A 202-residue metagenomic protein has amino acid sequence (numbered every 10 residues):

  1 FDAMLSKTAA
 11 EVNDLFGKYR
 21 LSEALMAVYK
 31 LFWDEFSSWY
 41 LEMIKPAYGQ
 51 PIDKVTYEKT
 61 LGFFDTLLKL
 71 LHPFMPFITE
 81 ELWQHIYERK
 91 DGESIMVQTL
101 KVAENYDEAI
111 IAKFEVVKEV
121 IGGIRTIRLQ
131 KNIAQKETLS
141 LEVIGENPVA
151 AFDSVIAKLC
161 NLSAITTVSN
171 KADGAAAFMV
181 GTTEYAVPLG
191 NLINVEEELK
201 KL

Functional and structural regions predicted by a protein language model:
F1-L202: Feature 926 captures the class I aminoacyl-tRNA synthetase adenylation module centered on the KMSKS loop
